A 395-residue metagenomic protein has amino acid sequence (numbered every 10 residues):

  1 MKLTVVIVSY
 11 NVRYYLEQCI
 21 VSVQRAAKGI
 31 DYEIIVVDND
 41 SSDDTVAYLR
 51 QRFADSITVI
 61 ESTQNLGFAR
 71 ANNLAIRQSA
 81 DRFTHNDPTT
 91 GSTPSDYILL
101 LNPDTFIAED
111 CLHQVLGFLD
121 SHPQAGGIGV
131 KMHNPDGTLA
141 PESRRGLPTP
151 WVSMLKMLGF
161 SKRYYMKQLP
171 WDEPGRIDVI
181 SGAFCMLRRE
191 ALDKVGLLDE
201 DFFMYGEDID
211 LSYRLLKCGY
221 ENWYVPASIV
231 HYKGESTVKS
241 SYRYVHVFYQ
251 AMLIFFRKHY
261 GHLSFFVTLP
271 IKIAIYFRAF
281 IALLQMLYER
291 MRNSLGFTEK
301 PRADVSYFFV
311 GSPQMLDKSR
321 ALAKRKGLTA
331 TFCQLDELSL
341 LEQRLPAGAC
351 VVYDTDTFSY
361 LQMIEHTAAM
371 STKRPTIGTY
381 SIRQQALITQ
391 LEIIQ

Functional and structural regions predicted by a protein language model:
V21-D31, M370: Short, acidic, metal-binding catalytic loop of nucleotide-sugar glycosyltransferases
S22, D38-A47, Q64: A conserved acidic beta->alpha catalytic loop
S62-T93, Q114: Glycine-rich, basic loop-to-helix element that forms the pyrophosphate-binding segment of sugar-nucleotide handling
D87-F106: Short beta-strand-to-loop acidic/aromatic patch adjacent to the donor-nucleotide binding site
T105-E142: Conserved donor NDP-sugar-binding/catalytic core segment of glycosyltransferases
P135, L147-I177: Short, flexible, basic/aromatic active-site loop/helix in glycosyltransferases
D172, D178-S228: A short, conserved alpha-helix in the catalytic core of glycosyltransferases
K217-E289: Active-site-adjacent helix/loop segment of glycosyltransferases that harbors family-specific signature motifs
